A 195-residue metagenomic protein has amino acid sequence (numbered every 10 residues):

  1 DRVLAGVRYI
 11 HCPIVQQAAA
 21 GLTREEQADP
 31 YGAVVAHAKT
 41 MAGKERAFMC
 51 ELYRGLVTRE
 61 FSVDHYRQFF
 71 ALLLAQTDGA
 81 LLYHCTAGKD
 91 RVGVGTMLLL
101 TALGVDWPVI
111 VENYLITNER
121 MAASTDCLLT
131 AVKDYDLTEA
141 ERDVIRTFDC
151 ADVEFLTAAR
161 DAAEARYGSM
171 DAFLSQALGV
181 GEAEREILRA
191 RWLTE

Functional and structural regions predicted by a protein language model:
D1-L82, V94-E195: Cys-dependent protein tyrosine phosphatase-like superfamily
T86-A87, R91-V92: Ser/Thr-glycine-rich phosphate-binding loops at phosphate-binding pockets of nucleotides, nucleotide cofactors
